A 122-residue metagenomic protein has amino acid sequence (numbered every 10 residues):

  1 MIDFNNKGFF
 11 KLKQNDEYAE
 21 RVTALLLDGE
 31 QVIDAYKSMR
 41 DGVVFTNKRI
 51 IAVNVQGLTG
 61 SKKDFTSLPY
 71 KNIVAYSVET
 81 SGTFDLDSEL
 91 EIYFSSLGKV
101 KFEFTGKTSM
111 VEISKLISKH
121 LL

Functional and structural regions predicted by a protein language model:
M1-V43, K99, K107, V111-E112 (+1 more regions): Anionic N-terminal interaction surfaces
D28-G42, T46-G98: Phosphoinositide-binding peripheral membrane targeting modules
P69, K101-G106: Short amphipathic beta-strand/extended segments with alternating polar/hydrophobic composition
I113-I117: C-terminal output/interaction extensions
